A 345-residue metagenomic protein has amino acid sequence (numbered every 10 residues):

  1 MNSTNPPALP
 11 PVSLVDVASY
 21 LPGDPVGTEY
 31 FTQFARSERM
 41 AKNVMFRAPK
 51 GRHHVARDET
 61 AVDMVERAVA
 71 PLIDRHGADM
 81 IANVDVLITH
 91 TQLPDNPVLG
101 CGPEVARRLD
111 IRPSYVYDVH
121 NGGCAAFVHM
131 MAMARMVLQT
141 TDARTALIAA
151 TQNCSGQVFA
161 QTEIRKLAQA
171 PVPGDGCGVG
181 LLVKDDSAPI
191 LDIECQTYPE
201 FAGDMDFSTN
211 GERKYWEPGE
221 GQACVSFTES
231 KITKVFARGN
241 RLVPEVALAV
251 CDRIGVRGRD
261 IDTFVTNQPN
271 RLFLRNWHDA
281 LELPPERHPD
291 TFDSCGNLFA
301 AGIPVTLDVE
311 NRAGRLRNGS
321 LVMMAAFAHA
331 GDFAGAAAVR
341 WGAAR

Functional and structural regions predicted by a protein language model:
M1-D58, T162-A237, E245, A338-R345: Condensing-enzyme catalytic core mediating Claisen C-C bond formation in acyl metabolism
L14, A82-T89, Y117-D118, A143-T151 (+4 more regions): Beta-strand segments within the central parallel beta-sheet cores of soluble alpha/beta enzyme folds
L14, D58-G122, L138, R253-L274 (+1 more regions): Conserved beta-ketoacyl condensing-enzyme motif
V26-G27, V98-G100, M131, Q157-T162 (+1 more regions): Short acidic, glycine/serine/threonine-rich loops at helix termini
R36-V44, P97-D110, A149-F159, W216-G221 (+1 more regions): Acidic-glycine-rich active-site phosphate/pyrophosphate-binding loop
M40, T60-H76, R238-R253, V305-E310: Short, well-ordered amphipathic alpha-helical segments that serve as non-catalytic structural scaffolds within diverse
E66, L93-D95, R112, H120-D142 (+3 more regions): Claisen-condensing/thiolase-fold acyl-transfer catalytic domains that form or cleave C-C bonds in fatty acid
T141-G176: Flexible, glycine-rich active-site loops centered on histidine and acidic residues that chelate a metal or position
